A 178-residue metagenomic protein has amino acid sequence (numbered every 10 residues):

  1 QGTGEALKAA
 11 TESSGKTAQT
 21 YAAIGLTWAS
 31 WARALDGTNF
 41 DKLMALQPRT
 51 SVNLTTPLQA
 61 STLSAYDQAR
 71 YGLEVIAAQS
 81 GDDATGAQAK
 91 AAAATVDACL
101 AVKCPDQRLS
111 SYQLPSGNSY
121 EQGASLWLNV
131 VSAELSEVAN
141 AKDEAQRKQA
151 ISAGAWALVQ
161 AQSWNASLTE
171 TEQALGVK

Functional and structural regions predicted by a protein language model:
Q1-K178: All-alpha RGS (Regulator of G-protein Signaling) helical domain and cognate RGS-like helical scaffolds
